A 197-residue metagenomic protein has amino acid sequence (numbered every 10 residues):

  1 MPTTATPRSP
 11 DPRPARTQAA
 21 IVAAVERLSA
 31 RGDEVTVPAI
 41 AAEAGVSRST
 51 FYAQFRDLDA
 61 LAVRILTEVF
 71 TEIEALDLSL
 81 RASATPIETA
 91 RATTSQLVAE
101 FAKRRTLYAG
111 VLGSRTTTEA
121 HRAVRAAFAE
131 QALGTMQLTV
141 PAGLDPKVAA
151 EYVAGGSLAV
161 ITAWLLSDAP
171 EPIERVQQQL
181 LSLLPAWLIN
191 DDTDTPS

Functional and structural regions predicted by a protein language model:
M1-E34, A39: Basic, helix-initiating cap at the start of DNA-binding domains
M1-T4, L133-Q137, K147, A163-S197: C-terminal peripheral helix-coil segments that are non-catalytic and often amphipathic
R16-R27, E43, A60-L80, A92 (+2 more regions): Alpha-helical structural segments
A23, R64, E68, S114 (+6 more regions): Short, residue-level hotspots on alpha-helical faces of the histone-fold and other alpha-helical interaction modules
L28-A60: Helix-turn-helix
L78-L107: Hydrophobic alpha-helical connector segments
A92, R115-V140, L144-E151, G155-L158: Amphipathic alpha-helical packing segments from all-alpha helical-bundle domains
A109-V111, I173: Short, hydrophobic secondary-structure boundary micro-motifs
